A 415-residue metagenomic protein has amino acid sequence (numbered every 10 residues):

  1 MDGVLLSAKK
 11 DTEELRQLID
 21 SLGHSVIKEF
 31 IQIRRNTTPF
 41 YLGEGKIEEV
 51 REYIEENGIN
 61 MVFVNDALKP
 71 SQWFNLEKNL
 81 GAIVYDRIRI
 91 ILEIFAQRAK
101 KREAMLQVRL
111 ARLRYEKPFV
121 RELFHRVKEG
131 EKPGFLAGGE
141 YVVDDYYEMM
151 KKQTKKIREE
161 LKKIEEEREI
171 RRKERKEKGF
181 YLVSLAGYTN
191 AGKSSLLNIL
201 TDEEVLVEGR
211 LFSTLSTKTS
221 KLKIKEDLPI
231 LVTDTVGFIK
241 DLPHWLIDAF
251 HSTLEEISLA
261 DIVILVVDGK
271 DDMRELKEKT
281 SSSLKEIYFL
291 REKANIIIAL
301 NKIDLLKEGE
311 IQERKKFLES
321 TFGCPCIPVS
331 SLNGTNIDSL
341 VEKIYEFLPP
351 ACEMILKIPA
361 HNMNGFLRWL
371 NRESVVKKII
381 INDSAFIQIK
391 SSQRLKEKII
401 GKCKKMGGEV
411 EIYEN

Functional and structural regions predicted by a protein language model:
M1-E93, E411-N415: N-terminal accessory targeting/assembly segments
L5-S7, E29-Q32, F63-N65, L265-D268 (+3 more regions): Conserved beta-strand segments of the P-loop GTPase G domain that flank and frequently precede/overlap
K10-D11, R34-R35, A67-K69, R89-L92 (+6 more regions): Conserved nucleotide-binding/hydrolysis micro-motifs of P-loop NTPases
E14-L18, R51-E52, L68-K78, D227-L228 (+1 more regions): Conserved C-terminal guanine-recognition region of P-loop GTPase G domains, centered on the G4
Q17-L18, K357-V376: Short amphipathic alpha-helix segments
I83-R89, E93-Q97, E103-P133, G138 (+3 more regions): Canonical P-loop GTPase G-domain recognition
L123, V127-I247, L254-L259: Conserved G1/Walker A P-loop phosphate-binding module
W369-E373, K398-G408: Short amphipathic alpha-helices in soluble, non-transmembrane regions that often serve as interface/regulatory elements
